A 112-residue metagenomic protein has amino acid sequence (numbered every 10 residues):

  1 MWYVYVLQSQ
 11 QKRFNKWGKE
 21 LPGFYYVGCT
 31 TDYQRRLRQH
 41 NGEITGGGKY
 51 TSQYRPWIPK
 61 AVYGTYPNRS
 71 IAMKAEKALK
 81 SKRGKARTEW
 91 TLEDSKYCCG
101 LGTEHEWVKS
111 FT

Functional and structural regions predicted by a protein language model:
M1-T45, R55-K80, T91-T112: GIY-YIG nuclease catalytic motif and its immediate N-terminal context
K49-S52: Basic, flexible Lys/Arg- and Gly-enriched helix-loop patches that mediate nucleic-acid binding at interfaces with rRNA
K85-T91: Coupling/hinge elements of helicase-like and P-loop NTPase modules
